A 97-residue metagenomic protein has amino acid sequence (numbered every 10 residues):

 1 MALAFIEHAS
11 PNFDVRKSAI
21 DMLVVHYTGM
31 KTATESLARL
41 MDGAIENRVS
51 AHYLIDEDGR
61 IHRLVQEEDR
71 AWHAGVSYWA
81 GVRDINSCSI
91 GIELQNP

Functional and structural regions predicted by a protein language model:
A2-P97: Active-site-adjacent loop/helix surface patches within enzyme catalytic domains that shape the substrate-binding cleft
